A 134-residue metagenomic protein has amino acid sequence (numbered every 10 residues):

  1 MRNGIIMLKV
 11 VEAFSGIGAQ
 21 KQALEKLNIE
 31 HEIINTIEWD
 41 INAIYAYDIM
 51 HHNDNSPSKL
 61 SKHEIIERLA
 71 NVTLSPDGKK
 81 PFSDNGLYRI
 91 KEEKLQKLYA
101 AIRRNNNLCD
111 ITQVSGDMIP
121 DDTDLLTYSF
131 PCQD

Functional and structural regions predicted by a protein language model:
M1-D134: Conserved active-site and SAM-binding loop architecture of S-adenosyl-L-methionine-dependent nucleic-acid
